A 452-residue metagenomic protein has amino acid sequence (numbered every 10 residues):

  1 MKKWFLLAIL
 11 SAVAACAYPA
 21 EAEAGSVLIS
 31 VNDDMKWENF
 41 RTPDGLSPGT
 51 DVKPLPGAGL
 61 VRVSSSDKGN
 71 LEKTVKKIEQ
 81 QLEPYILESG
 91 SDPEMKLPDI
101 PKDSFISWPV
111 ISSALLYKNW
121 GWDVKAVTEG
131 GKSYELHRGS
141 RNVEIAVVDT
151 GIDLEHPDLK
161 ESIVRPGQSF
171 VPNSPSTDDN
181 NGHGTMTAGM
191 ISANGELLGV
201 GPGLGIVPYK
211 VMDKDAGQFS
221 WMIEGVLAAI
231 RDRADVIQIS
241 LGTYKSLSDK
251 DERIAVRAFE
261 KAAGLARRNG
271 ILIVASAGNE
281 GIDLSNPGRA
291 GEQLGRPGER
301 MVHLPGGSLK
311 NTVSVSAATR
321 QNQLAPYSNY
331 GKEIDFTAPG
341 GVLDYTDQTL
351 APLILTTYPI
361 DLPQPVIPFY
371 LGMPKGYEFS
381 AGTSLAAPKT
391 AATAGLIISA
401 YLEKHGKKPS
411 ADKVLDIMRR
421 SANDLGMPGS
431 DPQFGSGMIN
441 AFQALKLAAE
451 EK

Functional and structural regions predicted by a protein language model:
K2-A22: Sec-dependent N-terminal signal peptides of Gram-positive bacterial secreted proteins and lipoproteins
I9, D51-P54, D232-L241, S399-K452: C-terminal subdomain of the subtilisin-like protease fold in secreted/lumenal serine endopeptidases
P19-P101: Inhibitory N-terminal propeptides of secreted protease zymogens
P56, Q80-E144, P157-D158, M373: Protease zymogen maturation seam
P84-L87, R141-E144, R165, P202-V207 (+5 more regions): Loop/turn elements at helix/coil->beta-strand transitions in domains of secreted/extracellular proteins
K132-I145, G151-P166, S174-S220, S308-N311 (+5 more regions): Subtilisin-like serine protease catalytic core
D149, P297-S399: Extracellular S/T/G-rich loop segment that most often corresponds to the catalytic His/Ser-adjacent loop
V211-L309, Q321-Q323, Y370-P388, S430-P432: Substrate-binding/access-modulating region of protease and related hydrolase catalytic domains
